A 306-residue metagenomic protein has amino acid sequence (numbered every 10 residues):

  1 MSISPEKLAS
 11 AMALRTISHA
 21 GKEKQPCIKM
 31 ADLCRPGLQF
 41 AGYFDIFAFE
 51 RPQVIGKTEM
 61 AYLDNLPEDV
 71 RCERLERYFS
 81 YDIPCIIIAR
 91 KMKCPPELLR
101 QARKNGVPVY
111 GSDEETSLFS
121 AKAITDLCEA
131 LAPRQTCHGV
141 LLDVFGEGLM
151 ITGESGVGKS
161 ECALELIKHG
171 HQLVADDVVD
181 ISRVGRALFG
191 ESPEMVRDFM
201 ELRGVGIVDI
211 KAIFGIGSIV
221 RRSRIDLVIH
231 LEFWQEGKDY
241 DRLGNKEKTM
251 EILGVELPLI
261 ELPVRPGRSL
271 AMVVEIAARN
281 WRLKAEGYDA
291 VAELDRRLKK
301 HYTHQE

Functional and structural regions predicted by a protein language model:
M1-Y78: Gly/Thr-rich phosphate-binding loop signature of adenosyl cofactor/nucleotide-binding cores
D45-F49, Y78-I83, D143-V144, R222-S223: Flexible, charged surface loops at secondary-structure boundaries
R51-V54, P84-I87, V107-Y110, G148-M150 (+2 more regions): Structural motif
D82-C85, K91-D126: Charged, amphipathic alpha-helical linker segments immediately N-terminal to NTP-binding catalytic cores
D126-G146: P-loop NTPase nucleotide-binding/switch module
F145-V174: Glycine-rich phosphate-binding P-loop
A175-F233: Conserved nucleotide-sensing/catalytic segment adjacent to the nucleotide-binding pocket in NTP-handling enzymes
D226-E306: Conserved NTP phosphate-binding and transfer environment spanning the P-loop NTPase/kinase superfamily
